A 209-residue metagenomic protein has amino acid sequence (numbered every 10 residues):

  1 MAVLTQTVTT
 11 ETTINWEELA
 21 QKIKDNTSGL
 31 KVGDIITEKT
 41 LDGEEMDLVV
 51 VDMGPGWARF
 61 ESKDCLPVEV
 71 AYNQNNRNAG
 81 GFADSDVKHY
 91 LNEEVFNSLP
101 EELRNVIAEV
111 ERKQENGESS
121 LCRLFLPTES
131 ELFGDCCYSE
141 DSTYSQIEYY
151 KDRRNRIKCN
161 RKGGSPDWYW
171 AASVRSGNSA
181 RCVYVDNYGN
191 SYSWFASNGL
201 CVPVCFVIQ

Functional and structural regions predicted by a protein language model:
A2-Q209: Collagenous Gly-X-Y triple-helix signature in extracellular proteins
